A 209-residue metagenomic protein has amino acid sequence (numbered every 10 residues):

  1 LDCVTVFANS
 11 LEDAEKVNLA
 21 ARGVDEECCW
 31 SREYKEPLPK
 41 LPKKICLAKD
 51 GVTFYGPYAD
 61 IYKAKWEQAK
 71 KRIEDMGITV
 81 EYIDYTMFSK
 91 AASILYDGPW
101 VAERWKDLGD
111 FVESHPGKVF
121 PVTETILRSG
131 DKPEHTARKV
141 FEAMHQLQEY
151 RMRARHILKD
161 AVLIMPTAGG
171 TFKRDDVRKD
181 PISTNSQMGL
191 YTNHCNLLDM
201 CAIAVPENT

Functional and structural regions predicted by a protein language model:
L1, E15, A21, C29 (+2 more regions): Glycine-rich, small-residue loops and helix-cap segments that act as flexible hinges at active-site edges
L1-Q68: A short helix-breaking turn/cap at a secondary-structure junction
D25-S31, T79-D84, I203: Acidic/polar loop patches that form or flank catalytic/metal-binding clefts of enzymes that bind anionic ligands
P42-A48, P99-Q148, P206-N208: Short helix-loop capping/hinge segments that flank enzyme active sites or metal/cofactor-binding pockets
P57-Y58, A92, K173-D176: Short glycine-/acidic-enriched loop or helix-start segments at secondary-structure transitions that form or flank
Y58-D84, L108-G117, V140-D160: Acyltransferase
M76-Y96, L127-S129: Short connector loops at secondary-structure junctions
I94-W100, D180: Short low-complexity, flexible loop/linker segments enriched in glycine and/or proline with clustered acidic
